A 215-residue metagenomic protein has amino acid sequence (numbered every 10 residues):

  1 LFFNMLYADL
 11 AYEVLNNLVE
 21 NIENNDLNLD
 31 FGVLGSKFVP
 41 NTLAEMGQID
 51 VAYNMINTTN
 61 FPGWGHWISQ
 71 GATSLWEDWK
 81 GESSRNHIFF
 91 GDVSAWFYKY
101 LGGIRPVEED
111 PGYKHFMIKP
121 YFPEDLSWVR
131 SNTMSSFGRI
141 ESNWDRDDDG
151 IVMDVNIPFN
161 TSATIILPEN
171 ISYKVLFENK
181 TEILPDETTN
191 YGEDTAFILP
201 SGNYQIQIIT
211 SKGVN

Functional and structural regions predicted by a protein language model:
L1-D9, F38-M46, Y98-I104, P168: Well-ordered alpha-helical scaffold segments within catalytic/enzyme domains
L1-L34, N54, T58-F61, L75 (+1 more regions): Extended glycan-interaction surfaces of carbohydrate-active proteins
A8-Y12, I49, S162: Internal amphipathic alpha-helical segments of the cytochrome P450 catalytic fold
D26, G47-Q48: Residue-level recognition of short, well-ordered coil/turn positions that link secondary-structure elements
D50-N215: Non-catalytic C-terminal accessory modules of carbohydrate-active enzymes
